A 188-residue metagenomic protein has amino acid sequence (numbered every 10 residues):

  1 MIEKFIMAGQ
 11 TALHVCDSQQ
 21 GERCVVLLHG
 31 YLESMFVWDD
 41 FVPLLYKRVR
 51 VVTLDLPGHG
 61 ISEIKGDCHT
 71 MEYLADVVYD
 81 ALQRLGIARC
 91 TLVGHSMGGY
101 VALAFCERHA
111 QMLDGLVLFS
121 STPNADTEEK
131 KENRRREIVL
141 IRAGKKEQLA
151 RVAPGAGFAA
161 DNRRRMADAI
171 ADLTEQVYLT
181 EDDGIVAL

Functional and structural regions predicted by a protein language model:
M1-A12: N-terminal cap/lid segment of alpha/beta-hydrolase-fold proteins
A8-Q10, Q20-E22, K47, G86-R89 (+1 more regions): Active-site acidic short loop of glycosyltransferases
T11-D67, M71, A81: Conserved HGGG/HGGXW glycine-rich cap/lid loop of the alpha/beta-hydrolase fold
D39, Y79, L103-E107: Short, hydrophobic alpha-helix immediately C-terminal to the catalytic nucleophile
L44, A88-T127: Conserved hydrolase catalytic core segment
E72-C90: Conserved acidic catalytic loop of the alpha/beta-hydrolase fold
D126-E132, G144-L188: Conserved alpha/beta-hydrolase catalytic His-Asp/Glu region
